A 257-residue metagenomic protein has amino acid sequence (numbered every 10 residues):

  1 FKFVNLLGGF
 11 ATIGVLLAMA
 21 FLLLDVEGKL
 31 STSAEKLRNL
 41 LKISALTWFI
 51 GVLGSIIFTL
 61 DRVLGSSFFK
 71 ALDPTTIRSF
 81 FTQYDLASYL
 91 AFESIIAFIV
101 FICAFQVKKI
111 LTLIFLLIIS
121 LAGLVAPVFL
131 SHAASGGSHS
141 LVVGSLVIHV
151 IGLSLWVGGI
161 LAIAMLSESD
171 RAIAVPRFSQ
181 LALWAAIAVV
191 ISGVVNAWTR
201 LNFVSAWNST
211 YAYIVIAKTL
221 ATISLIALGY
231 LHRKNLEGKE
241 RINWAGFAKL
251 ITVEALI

Functional and structural regions predicted by a protein language model:
F1-I257: Polytopic transmembrane helical bundles with strong interfacial aromatic enrichment
